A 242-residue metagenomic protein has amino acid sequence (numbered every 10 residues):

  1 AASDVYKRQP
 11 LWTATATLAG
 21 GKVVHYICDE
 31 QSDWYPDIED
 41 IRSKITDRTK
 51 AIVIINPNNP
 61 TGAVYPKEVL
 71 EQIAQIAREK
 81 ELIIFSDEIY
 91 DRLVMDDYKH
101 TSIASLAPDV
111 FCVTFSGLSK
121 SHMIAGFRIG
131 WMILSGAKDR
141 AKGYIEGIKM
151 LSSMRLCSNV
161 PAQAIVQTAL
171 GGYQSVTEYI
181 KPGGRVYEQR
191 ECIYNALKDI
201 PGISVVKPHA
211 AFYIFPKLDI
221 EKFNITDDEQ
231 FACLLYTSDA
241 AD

Functional and structural regions predicted by a protein language model:
A1-Y6, Y236-D242: Short, small-residue-biased leader/transition segments that mark boundaries at the very start of proteins
D4-G21: Substrate-binding/gating loop at the entrance of the active-site cleft, primarily in PLP-dependent aminotransferase-like
A19, E79-K80, V110: Helix C-cap/helix->beta junction micro-motif
V24, D29-K99: Active-site phosphate-binding strand-loop segment of PLP-dependent enzymes
S105-G184, Y194-N195: Conserved core segment of the aminotransferase class I/II
Q167, G183-Y194, V205-D219: Conserved glycine-rich beta-strand-loop-beta hairpin in the small C-terminal domain of fold type I
F215-F223, S238, D242: Conserved PLP-binding active-site segment of the aspartate aminotransferase-like
